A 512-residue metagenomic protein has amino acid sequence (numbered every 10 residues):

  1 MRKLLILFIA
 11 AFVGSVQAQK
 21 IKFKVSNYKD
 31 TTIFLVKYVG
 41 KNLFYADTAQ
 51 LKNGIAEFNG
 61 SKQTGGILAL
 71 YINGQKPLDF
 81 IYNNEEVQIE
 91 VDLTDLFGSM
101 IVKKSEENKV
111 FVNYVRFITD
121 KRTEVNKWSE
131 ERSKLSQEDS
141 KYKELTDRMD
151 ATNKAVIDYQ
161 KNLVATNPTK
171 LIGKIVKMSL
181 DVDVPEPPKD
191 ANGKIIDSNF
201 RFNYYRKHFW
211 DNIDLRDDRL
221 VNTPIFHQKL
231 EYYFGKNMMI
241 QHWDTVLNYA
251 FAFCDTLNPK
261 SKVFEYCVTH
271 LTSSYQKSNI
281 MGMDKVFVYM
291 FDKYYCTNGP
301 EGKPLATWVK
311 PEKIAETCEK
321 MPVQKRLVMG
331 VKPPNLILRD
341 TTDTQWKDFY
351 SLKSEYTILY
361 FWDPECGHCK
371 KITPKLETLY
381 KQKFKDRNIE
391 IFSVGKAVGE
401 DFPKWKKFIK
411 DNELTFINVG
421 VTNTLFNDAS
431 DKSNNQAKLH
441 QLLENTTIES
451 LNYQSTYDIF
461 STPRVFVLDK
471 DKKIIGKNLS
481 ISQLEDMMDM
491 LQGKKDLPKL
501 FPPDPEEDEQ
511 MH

Functional and structural regions predicted by a protein language model:
M1-K24, K477, K495, M511-H512: Bacterial Sec-dependent N-terminal signal peptides
Q19-P168, M178-N212, R216: A non-transmembrane, solvent-exposed segment enriched in polar/low-complexity residues
G65-I67, V176, L414-I417, Y457-F466: Structural micro-motif
S179, D428-M490: Thiol/disulfide oxidoreductase modules built on the thioredoxin-like
K277, M283-R339, Y350-S354, K381 (+3 more regions): N-proximal helix/coil linker or "cap" segments that precede and/or mark the start of modular domains
W346-L376, E390-V394: Short active-site neighborhood of thiol/selenol oxidoreductases, capturing the structured segment around
K371-L414, G420-K432, I448-N452: Structural microenvironment flanking redox-active thiols in thiol-disulfide oxidoreductases
